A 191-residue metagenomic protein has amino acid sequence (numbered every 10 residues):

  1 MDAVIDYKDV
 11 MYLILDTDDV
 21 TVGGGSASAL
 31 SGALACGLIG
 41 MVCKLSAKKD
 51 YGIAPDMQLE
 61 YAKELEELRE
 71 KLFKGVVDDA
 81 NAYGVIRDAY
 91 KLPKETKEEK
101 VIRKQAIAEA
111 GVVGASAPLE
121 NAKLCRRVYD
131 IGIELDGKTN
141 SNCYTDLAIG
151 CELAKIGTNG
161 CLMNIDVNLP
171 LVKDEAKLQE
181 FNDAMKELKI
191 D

Functional and structural regions predicted by a protein language model:
D2-T21: Short, hydrophobic/aliphatic alpha-helical segments
V10-L13, L34-M41, A82, N121-I131 (+2 more regions): Amphipathic, well-ordered alpha-helical segments in soluble domains
T17-G40, N142-C161: Conserved phosphate/anionic-ligand binding catalytic regions in large, soluble enzymes, centered on
V42-G52: Transmembrane signal-anchor/signal-peptide helices with a preference for the extracytoplasmic
D50-D88: A structural-propensity feature for long, helix-poor, extended segments
L65-L72, P118-N121, C125, M185: Amphipathic alpha-helical coiled-coil segments
D79, Y83-I156: Amphipathic alpha-helical interface segments
V128, L135, N142-D191: Preference for long, well-ordered alpha-helical segments
